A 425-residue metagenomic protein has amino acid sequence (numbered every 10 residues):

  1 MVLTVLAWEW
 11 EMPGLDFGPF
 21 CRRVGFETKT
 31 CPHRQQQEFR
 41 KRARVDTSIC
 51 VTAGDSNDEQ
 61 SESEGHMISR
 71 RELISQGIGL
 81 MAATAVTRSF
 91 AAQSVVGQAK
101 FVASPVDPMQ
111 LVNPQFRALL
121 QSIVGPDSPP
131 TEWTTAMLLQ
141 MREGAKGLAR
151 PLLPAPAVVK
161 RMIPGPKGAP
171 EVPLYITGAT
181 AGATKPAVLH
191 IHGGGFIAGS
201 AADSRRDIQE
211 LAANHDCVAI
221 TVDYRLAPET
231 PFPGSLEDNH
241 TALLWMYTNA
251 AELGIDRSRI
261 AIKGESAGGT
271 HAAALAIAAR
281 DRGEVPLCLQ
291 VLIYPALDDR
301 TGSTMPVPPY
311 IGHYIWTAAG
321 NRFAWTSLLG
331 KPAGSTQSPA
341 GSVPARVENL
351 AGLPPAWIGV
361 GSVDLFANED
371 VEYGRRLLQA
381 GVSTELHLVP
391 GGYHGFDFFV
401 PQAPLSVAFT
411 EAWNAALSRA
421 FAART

Functional and structural regions predicted by a protein language model:
E62-M81: N-terminal secretory signal peptides and thylakoid transit peptides that target proteins across membranes
Q93-E171, I176, G334, A422-T425: A glycine/proline-hinged amphipathic helix-loop "lid/cap" segment that gates access to hydrophobic ligand pockets
A202-I220: Short amphipathic alpha-helix adjacent to the substrate-entry channel of hydrolases
P231-A250: Alpha/beta-hydrolase active-site loop
T248-A261: Gly/Ser-rich "nucleophile elbow"/oxyanion-hole loop immediately N-terminal to the catalytic nucleophile in hydrolases
I277-P332: Hydrolase active-site cap/lid region
I358-V360: Short beta-strand/loop motif that positions the catalytic acidic residue of the alpha/beta-hydrolase fold
P404-T425: Catalytic active-site module of serine/aspartate enzymes centered on a nucleophile-bearing elbow/loop
